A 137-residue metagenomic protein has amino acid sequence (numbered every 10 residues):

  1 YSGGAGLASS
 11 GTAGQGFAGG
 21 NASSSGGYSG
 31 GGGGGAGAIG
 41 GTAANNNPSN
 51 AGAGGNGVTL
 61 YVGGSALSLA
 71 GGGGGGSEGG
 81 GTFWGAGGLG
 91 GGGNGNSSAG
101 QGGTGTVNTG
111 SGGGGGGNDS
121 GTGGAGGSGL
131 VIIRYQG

Functional and structural regions predicted by a protein language model:
Y1-G137: Low-complexity, glycine/proline-biased repetitive segments and flexible coils/loops
